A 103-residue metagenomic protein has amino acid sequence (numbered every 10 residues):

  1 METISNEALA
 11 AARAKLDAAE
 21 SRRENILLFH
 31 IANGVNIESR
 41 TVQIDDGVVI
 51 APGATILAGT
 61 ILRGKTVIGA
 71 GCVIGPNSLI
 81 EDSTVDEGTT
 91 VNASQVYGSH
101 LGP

Functional and structural regions predicted by a protein language model:
M1-T41, D45-V48, G53: Terminal amphipathic alpha-helical/low-complexity segments used for targeting or macromolecular assembly
F29, V35-I37, T41-V42, V48-I50 (+8 more regions): A structural motif detector for beta-strand N-caps
